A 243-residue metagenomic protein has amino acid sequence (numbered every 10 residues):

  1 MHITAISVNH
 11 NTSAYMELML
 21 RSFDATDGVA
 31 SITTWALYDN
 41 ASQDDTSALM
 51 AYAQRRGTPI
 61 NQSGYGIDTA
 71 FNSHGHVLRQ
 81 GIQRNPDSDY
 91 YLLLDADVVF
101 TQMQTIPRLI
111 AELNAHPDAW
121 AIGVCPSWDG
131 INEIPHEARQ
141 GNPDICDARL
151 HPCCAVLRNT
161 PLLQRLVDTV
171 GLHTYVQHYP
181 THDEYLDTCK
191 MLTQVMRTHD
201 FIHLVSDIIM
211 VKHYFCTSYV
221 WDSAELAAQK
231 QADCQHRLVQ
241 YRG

Functional and structural regions predicted by a protein language model:
H2-S7, F23, T34-L37: Hydrophobic targeting segments
T12-D27: Short, well-formed alpha-helical segments that are part of the catalytic scaffolds of diverse glycosyltransferases
Y38-L49: A conserved acidic beta->alpha catalytic loop
Y52-R84: Active-site-proximal specificity loops/subdomain of glycosyltransferases
S63, I122-S127, S206-D207: Short glycine/serine/threonine-enriched helix-capping/active-site loop that flanks the nucleotide-sugar donor pocket
S88-V99: Short beta-strand-to-loop acidic/aromatic patch adjacent to the donor-nucleotide binding site
T101-P180: Conserved catalytic core of nucleotide-sugar-dependent glycosyltransferases
Y175-G243: C-terminal catalytic/acceptor-binding lobe
